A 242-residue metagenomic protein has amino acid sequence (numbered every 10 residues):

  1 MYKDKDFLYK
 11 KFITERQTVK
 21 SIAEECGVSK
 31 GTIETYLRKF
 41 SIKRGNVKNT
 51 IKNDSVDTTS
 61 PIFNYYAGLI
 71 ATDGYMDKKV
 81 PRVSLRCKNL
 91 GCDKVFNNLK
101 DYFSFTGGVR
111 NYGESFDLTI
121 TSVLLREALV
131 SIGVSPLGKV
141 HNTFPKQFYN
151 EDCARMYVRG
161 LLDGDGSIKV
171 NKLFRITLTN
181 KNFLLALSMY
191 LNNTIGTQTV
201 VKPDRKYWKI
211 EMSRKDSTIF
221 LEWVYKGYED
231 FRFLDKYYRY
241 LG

Functional and structural regions predicted by a protein language model:
M1-G242: Internal intein/HINT superfamily modules and their associated LAGLIDADG
